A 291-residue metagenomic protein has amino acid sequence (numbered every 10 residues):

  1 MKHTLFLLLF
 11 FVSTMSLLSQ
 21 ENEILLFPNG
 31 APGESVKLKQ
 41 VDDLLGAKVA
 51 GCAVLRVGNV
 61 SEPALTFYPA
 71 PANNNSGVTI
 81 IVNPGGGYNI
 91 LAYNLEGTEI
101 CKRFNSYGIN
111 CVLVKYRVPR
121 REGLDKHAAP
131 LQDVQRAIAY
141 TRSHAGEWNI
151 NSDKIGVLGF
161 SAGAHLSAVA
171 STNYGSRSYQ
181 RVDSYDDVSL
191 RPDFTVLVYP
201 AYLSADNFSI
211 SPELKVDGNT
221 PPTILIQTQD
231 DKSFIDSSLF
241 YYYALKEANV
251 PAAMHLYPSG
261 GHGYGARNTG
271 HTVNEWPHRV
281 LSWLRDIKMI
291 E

Functional and structural regions predicted by a protein language model:
Q20-N74: N-terminal cap/lid segment of alpha/beta-hydrolase-fold proteins
S76-G85: Short beta-strand element of the alpha/beta-hydrolase
A92-Y93, C101, R117-N149, R267-E275: Catalytic nucleophile-loop/oxyanion-hole region of alpha/beta-hydrolase and closely related hydrolase-like folds
Y93-V112: Short amphipathic alpha-helix adjacent to the substrate-entry channel of hydrolases
Q132-G218: Primarily recognizes the serine-hydrolase "nucleophile elbow" in alpha/beta-hydrolase and SGNH/GDSL folds
I224-Q227: Short beta-strand/loop motif that positions the catalytic acidic residue of the alpha/beta-hydrolase fold
K232-L239: Conserved alpha/beta-hydrolase "acid-adjacent" motif
L239-Y242, K246-E291: C-terminal catalytic histidine-bearing segment of alpha/beta-hydrolase fold enzymes
